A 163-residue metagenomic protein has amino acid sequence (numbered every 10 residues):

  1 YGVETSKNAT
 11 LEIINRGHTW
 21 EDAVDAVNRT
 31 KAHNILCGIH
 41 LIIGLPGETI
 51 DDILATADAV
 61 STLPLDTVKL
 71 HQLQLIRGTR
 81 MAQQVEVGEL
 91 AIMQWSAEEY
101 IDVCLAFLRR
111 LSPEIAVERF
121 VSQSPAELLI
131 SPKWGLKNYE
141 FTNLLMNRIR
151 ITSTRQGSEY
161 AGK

Functional and structural regions predicted by a protein language model:
Y1, C37-L41, D66-L70, I115-R119: Hydrophobic faces of well-ordered beta-strands that scaffold small-molecule active sites in alpha/beta enzyme cores
Y1-I35, I43-L63, M81-E98: Conserved non-cysteine loop/helix-boundary elements of the Radical SAM core domain that shape
G2, L41, T56-S61, K69 (+2 more regions): Short, flexible coil/linker segments at or flanking structured domains
E4-N8, I42-P46, H71-L75, F120-S124: Active-site beta-loop-alpha junctions enriched in small/polar residues
T67, Q74-K163: Auxiliary Fe-S-binding modules of radical SAM enzymes
